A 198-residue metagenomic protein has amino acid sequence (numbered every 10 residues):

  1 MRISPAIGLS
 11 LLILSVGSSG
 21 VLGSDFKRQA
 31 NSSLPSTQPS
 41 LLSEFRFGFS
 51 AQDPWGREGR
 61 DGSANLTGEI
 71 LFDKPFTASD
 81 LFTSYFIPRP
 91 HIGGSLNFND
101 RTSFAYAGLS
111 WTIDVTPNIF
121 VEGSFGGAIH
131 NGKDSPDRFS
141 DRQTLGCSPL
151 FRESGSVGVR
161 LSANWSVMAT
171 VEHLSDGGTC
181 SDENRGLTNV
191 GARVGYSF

Functional and structural regions predicted by a protein language model:
M1-Q38: Cleavable N-terminal export/targeting peptides
E44-G48, R89-H91, F120-S124, S166-M168 (+1 more regions): Residue-level detector of the transmembrane beta-barrel scaffold of outer-membrane proteins
F45-D53, I87-F98, V171-S175: Transmembrane beta-strand segments that form the barrel wall of outer-membrane beta-barrel proteins
P54-G62, G94-A105, V115-P117, G178-R185: Solvent-exposed loop/turn segments connecting transmembrane beta-strands in outer-membrane beta-barrel proteins
A64-I70, G186-F198: Outer-membrane beta-barrel "beta-signal"
I70-K74, L96, W111-I113, V159 (+1 more regions): Residue-level signature of outer-membrane beta-barrel architecture
P75-D80, P117-V121, V159, A163-A169: Repeated loop/turn-to-beta-strand initiation elements of outer-membrane beta-barrel proteins
E122-S154, G158: Outer-membrane beta-barrel translocator/channel fold
